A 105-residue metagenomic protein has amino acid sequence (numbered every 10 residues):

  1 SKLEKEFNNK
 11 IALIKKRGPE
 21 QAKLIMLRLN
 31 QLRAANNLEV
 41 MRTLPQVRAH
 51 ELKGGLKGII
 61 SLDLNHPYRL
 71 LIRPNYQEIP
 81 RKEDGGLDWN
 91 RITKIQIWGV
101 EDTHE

Functional and structural regions predicted by a protein language model:
S1-N30: Arg/Lys-rich, positively charged N-terminal/basic patches that mediate binding to nucleic acids
K5-E6, E51-G54, D102-E105: Lipid interaction determinants
Q21, I25-R28, R48, L52 (+3 more regions): Amphipathic alpha-helical interface surfaces
N37-I60: A short, surface-exposed loop/turn module that caps and links secondary-structure elements
L62-E105: Enriched for short, Lys/Arg-rich terminal
